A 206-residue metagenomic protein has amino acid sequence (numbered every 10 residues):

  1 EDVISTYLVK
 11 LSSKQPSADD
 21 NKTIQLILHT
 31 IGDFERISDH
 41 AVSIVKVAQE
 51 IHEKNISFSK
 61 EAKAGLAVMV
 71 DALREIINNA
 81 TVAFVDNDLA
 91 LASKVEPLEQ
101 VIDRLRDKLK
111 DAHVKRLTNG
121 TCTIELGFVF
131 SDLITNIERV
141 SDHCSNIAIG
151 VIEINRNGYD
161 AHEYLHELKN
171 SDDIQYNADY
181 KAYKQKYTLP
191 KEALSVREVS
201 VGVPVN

Functional and structural regions predicted by a protein language model:
E1-N206: Cytosolic, long alpha-helical scaffolding segments
